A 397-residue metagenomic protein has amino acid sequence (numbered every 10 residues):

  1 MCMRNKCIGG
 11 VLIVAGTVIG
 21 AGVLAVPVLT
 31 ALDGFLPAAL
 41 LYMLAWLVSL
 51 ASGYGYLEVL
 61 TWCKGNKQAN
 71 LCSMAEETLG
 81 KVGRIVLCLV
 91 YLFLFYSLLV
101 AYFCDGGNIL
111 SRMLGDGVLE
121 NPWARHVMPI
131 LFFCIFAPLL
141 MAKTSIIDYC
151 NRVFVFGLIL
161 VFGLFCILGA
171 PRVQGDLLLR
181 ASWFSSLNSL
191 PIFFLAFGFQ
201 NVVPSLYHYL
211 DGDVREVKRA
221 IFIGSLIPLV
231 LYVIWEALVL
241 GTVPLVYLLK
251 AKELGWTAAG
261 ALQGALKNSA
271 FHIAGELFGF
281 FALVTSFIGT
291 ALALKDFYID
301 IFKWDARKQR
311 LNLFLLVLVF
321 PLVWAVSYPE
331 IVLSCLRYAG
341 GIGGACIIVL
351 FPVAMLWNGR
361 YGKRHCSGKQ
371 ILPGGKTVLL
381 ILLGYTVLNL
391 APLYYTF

Functional and structural regions predicted by a protein language model:
M1-D33, S49-Y54, N66-Q68, G212 (+1 more regions): Membrane-interface "cap" regions at the ends of multi-pass membrane proteins
C2, K6, P122-L131, I223-V230 (+5 more regions): Loop-to-transmembrane helix boundary motifs in multi-pass membrane proteins
G9-V18, C88-L89, R112-K143, F156-F165 (+3 more regions): Transmembrane alpha-helical segments of multi-pass small-molecule transport proteins
A45, E330-F397: A generic transmembrane alpha-helix motif of multi-pass inner-membrane proteins
A51-W62, N66-V118, E276-I301, V349: Hydrophobic transmembrane alpha-helices that form the core helical bundles of multi-pass secondary transporters
Q68-K81, L226-V284, W304, G341: TM-loop-TM module centered on a large, flexible mid-protein loop between adjacent transmembrane helices in multi-pass
V118-I135, A142-S145, Y149-A261: Helix-loop-helix junctions that connect adjacent transmembrane segments in multi-pass membrane transporters
L158-F165, F281-A291, N312-F320, A339-H365 (+1 more regions): Hydrophobic alpha-helical segments of multi-pass membrane transport proteins
